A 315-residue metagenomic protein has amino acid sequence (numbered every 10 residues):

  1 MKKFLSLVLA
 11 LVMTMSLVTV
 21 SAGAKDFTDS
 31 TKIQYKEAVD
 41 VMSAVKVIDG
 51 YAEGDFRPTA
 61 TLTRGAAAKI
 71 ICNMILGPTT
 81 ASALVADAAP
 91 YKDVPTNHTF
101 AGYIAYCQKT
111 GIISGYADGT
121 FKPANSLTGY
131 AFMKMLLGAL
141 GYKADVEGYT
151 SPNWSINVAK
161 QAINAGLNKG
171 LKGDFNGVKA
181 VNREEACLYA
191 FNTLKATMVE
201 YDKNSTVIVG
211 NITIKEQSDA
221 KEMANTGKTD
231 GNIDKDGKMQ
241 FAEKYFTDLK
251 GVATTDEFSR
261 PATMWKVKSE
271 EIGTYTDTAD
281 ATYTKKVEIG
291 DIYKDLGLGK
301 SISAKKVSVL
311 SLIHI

Functional and structural regions predicted by a protein language model:
K2-K36, D49-A68, C72-F100, T110-L127 (+3 more regions): Feature responds to low-complexity, polar/acidic, surface-exposed segments characteristic of secreted/exported proteins
V41-I48: Mature N-terminal segment immediately following signal peptide/propeptide cleavage in secreted/periplasmic
F191: Conserved redox-cofactor binding core of oxidoreductases
S308-S311: Transmembrane and membrane-interface helices of multi-pass, inner-membrane envelope-modifying transferases
I313-I315: Conserved small/polar residues in nucleotide/adenosyl-binding loops
